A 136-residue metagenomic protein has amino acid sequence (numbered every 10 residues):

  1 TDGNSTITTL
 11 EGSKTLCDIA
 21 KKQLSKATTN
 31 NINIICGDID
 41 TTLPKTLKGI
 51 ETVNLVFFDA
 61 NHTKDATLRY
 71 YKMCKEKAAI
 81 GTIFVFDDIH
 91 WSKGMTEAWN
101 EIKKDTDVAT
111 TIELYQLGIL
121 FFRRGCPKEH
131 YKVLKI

Functional and structural regions predicted by a protein language model:
T1-I136: S-adenosylmethionine/decaboxylated-SAM
